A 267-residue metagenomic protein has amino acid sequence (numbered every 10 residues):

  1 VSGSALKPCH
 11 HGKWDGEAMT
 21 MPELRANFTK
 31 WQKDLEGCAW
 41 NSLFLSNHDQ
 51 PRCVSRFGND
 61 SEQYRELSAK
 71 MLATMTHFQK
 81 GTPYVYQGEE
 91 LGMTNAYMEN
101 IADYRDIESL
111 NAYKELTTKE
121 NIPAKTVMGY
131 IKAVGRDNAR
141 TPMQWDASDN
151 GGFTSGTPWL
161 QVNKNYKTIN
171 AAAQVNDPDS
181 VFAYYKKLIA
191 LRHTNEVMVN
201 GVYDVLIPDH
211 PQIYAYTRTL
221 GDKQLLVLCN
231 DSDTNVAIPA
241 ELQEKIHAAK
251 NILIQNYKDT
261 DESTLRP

Functional and structural regions predicted by a protein language model:
V1-P267: Active-site and adjacent substrate-binding regions of carbohydrate-active enzymes
